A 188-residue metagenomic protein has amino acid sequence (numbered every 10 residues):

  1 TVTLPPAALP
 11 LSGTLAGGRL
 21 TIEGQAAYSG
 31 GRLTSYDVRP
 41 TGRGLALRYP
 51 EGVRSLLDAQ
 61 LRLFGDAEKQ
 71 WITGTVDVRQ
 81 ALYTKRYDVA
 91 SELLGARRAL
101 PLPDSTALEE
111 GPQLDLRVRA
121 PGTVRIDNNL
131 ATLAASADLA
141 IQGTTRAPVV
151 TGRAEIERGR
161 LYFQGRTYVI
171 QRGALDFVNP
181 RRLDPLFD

Functional and structural regions predicted by a protein language model:
T1-D188: Strand-loop-strand
